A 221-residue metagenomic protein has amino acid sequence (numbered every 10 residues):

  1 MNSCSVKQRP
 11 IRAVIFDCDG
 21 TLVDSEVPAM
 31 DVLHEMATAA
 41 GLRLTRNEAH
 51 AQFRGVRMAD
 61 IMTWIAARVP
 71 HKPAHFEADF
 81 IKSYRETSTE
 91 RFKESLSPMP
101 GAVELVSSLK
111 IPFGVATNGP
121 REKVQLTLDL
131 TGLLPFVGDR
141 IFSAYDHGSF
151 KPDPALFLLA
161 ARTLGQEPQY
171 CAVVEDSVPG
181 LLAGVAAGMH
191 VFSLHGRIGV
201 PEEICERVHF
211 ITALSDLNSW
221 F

Functional and structural regions predicted by a protein language model:
M1-R12, S107, I111, P120-F221: Asp-based, Mg2+/Mn2+-dependent phosphohydrolase catalytic module
N2-A51: Active-site neighborhood of HAD-like aspartate-dependent phosphohydrolases
D19, E26, N47, L96-M99 (+4 more regions): A short, glycine- and basic residue-enriched loop/turn that sits immediately adjacent to a domain's principal
D24, V115-T117, S193: Hydrophobic residues in well-ordered beta-strands that form the structural core
P28, F53-R57, S97-G101, G119 (+1 more regions): Short beta->alpha linker loops
H34-A37, R57-K72, T127, A161: Helix-loop "lid/cap" segments that line or gate small-molecule binding pockets
A39, I65-E104: Metal-dependent phosphoesterase signature
A39-R43, V69-H75, G132-F136, G165-Q166: Short helix-capping segments at alpha-helix termini
